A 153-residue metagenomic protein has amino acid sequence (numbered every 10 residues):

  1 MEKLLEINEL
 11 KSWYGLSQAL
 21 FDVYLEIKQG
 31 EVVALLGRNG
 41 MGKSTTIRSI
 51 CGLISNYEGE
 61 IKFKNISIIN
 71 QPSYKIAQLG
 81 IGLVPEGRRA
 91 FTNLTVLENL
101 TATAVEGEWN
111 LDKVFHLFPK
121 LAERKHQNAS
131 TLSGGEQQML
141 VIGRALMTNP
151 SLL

Functional and structural regions predicted by a protein language model:
L36-R38: The feature captures the beta-strand-to-loop junction immediately N-terminal to the Walker
C51: Helix-to-loop junction immediately C-terminal to a conserved catalytic motif
G59-I68, L79, G107-W109, K113-H116: Conserved ABC transporter NBD signature motif
G87, N93-V105: Q-loop/switch helix immediately C-terminal to the Walker
N128-L132, E136: Conserved ABC ATPase signature
A145-L146: ABC ATPase C-loop
N149: Conserved catalytic motifs of ABC-family nucleotide-binding domains
